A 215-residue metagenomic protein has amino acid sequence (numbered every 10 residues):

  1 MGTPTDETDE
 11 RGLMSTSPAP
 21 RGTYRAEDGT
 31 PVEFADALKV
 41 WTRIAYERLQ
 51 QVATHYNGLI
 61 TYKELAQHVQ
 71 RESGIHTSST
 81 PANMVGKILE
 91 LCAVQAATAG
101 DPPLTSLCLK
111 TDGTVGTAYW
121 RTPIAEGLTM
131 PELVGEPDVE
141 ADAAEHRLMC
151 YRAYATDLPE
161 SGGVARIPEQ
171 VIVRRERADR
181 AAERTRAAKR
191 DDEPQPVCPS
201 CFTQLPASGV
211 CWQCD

Functional and structural regions predicted by a protein language model:
G2-D28: Basic, low-complexity segments
D6, T16, I172, D179-A181: Coiled-coil-like amphipathic alpha-helices with heptad-repeat character
P20-Y46, Q50-R175: Nucleic acid-binding interface residues in structured DNA/RNA-binding domains, emphasizing the DNA-engaging scaffolds
D179-D191: Short, intrinsically disordered linker segments that flank or connect zinc-binding domains
C198, C211: Short cysteine-rich clusters marking metal-coordination/redox-active sites
F202, D215: Cys/His-coordinated zinc-binding microdomains
Q204-P206: Short functional micro-motifs and their immediate structural scaffolds
